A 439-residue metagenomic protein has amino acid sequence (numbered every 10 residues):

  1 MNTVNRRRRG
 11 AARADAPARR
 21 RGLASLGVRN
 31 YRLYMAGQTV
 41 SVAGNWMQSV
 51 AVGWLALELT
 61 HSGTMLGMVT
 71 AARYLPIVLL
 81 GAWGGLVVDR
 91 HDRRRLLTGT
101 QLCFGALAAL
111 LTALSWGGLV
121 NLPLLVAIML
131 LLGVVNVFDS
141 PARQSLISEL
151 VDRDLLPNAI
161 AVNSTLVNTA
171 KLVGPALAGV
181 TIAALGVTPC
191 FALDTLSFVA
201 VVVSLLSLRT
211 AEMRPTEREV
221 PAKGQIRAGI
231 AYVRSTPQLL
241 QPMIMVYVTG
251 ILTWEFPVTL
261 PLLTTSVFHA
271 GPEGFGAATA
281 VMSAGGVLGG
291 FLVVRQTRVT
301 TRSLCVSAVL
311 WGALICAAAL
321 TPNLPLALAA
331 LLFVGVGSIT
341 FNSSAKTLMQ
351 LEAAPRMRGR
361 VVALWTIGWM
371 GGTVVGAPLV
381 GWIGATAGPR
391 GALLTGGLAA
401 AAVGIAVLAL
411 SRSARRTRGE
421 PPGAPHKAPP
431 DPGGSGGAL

Functional and structural regions predicted by a protein language model:
M1-L439: Alpha-helical transmembrane-bundle signature of multi-pass membrane transport and export proteins
